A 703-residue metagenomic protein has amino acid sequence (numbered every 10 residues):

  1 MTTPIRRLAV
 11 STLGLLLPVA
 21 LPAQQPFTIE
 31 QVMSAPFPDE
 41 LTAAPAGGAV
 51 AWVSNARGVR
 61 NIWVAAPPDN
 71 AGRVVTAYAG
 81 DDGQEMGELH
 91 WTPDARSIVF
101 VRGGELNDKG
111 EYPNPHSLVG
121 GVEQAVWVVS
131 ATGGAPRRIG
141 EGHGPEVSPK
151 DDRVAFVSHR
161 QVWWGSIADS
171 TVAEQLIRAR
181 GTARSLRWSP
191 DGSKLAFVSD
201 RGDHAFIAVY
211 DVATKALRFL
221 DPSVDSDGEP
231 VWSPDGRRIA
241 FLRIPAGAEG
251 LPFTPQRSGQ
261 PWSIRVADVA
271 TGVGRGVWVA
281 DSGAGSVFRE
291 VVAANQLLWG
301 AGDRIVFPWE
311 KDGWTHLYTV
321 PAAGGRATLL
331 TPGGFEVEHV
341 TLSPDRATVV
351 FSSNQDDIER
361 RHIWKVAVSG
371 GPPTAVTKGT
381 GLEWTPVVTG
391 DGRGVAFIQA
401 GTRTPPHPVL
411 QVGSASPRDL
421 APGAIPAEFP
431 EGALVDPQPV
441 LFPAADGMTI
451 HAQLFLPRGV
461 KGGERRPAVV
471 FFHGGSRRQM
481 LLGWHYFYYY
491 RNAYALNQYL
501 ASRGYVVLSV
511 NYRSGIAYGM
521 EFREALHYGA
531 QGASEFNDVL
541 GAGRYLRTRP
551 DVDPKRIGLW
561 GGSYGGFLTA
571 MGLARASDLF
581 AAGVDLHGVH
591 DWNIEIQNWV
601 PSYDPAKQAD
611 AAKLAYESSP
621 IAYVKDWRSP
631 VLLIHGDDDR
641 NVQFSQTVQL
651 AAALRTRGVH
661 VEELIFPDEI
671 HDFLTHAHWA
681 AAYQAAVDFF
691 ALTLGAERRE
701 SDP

Functional and structural regions predicted by a protein language model:
A9-A20: Bacterial N-terminal signal peptides
E30-N61: Beta-strand-rich domains and repeat architectures in extracellular enzymes and scaffolds, especially beta-propellers
T42, H90, E146-S148, R187 (+4 more regions): Conserved beta-strand position repeated across blades of beta-propeller domains
P45-A46, P93-D94, P149-K150, P190-D191 (+4 more regions): Residue-level detector of Asp-centered blade-edge/turn motifs that repeat once per structural unit in beta-propeller
V50, I98, V154, G192-L195 (+4 more regions): Hydrophobic beta-strand positions that form the internal "hydrophobic ladder" of WD40/Gbeta-like beta-propeller blades
V53-W63, Y78-E85, V101-W127, P136-G144 (+13 more regions): A flexible loop/linker signature enriched in serine peptidases of the S9 family
A66-N70, S130-G134, I167-S170, D211-K215 (+4 more regions): Short loop/turn segments that connect beta-strands within beta-propeller blades
A375, L382-P703: Serine-hydrolase catalytic core recognition
